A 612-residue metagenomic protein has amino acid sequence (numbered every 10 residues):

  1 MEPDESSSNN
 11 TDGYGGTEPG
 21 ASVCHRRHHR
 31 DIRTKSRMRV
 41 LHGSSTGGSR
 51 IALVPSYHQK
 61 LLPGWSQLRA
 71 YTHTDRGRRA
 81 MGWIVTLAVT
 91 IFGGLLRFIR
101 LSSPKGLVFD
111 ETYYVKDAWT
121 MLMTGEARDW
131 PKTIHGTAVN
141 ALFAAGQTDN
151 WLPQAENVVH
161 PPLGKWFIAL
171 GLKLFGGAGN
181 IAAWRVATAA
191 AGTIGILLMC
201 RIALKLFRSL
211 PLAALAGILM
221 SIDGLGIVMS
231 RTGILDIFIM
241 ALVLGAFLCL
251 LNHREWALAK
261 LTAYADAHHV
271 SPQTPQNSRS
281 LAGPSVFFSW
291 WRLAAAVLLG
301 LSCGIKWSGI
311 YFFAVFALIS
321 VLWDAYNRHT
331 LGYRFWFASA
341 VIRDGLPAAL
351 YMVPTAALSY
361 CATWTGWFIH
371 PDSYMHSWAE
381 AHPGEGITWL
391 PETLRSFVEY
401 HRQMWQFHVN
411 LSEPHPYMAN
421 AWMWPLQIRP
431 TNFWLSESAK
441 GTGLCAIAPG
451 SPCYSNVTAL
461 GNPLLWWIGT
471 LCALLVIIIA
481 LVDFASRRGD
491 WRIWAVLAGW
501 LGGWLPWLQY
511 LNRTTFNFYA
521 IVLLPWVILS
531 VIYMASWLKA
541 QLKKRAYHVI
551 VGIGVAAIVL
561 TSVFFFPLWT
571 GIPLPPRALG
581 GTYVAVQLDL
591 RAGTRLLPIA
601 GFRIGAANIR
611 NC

Functional and structural regions predicted by a protein language model:
E2-E5, D12-T365, Y454, A459-W491 (+3 more regions): Membrane-integral, polyisoprenol-dependent glycosyltransferases of the GT-C/oligosaccharyltransferase superfamily
P3, Y374, L435-S438, T570: Short conserved micro-motifs at the rims of enzyme active sites and ligand-binding pockets
D344-I428, N432-W434: Membrane-lumen/periplasm interface segments of specific transmembrane helices in polyprenyl phosphate-linked
W378-G386, V409, S436-Y454, F484-A485: Low-complexity, polar-biased intrinsically disordered regions enriched in Pro/Ser/Thr/Gly
A421-P463: Long extracytoplasmic/lumenal interhelical loops at the membrane interface of multi-pass membrane proteins
K544-I553: Interfacial loop-to-transmembrane junctions
